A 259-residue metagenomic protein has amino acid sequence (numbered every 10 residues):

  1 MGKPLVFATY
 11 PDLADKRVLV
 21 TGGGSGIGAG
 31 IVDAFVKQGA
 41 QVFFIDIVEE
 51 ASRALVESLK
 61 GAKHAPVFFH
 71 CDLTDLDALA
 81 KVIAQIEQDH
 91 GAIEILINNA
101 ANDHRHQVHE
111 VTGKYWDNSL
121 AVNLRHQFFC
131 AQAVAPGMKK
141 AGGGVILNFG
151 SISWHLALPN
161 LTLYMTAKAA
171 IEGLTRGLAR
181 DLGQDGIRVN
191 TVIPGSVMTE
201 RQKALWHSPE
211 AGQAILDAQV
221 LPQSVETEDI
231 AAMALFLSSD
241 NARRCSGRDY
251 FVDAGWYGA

Functional and structural regions predicted by a protein language model:
G24-G26: Conserved glycine-rich cofactor-binding loop
Q107-V108, T112-L120, G212-I215: Substrate-binding pocket helix/loop in short-chain dehydrogenase/reductase
H109, L156-T162, Q184-D185, P222 (+1 more regions): Active-site loop immediately N-terminal to the catalytic Tyr-X3-Lys motif of short-chain dehydrogenase/reductase
A131, A167, T175: Active-site helix of classical SDR
A131, R188, S224-V252, Y257: C-terminal substrate-recognition "lid" of short-chain dehydrogenase/reductases
P136, R180-Q184, R243: Alpha-helical segment proximal to the catalytic Tyr-Lys
S151: Residue(s) in the substrate-gating loop at a strand-loop-helix junction that position the organic substrate next
